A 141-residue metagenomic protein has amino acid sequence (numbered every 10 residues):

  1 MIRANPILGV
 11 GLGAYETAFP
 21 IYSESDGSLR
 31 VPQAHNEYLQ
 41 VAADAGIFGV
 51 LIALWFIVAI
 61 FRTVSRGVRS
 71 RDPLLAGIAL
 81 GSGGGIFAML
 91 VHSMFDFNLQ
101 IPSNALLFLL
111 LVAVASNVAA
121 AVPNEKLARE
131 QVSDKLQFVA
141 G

Functional and structural regions predicted by a protein language model:
M1-P32, Y38-V41, A45-I52: TM-adjacent membrane-interface loops and short helices in multi-pass inner/ER membrane proteins
N5, D26, V68-R71, V118: A general structural signal marking secondary-structure boundaries and capping sites
T17, A43, I52-L54, F61 (+1 more regions): Short, function-defining helix-loop hinge/capping sites that tune catalysis or transport
P32, N36, D72-A76, H92: Juxtamembrane/transmembrane-helix boundary motifs in multi-pass membrane proteins
Q40-A45, G77-L110, V114: Membrane helix-loop boundary segments at the extracytoplasmic
I47-L80: Hydrophobic transmembrane alpha-helices and their immediate junctions
W55-V68, V91-N98, V114-V118: Structural signature of transmembrane alpha-helix termini at the membrane-water interface
S70-A76, L111-G141: A juxtamembrane structural motif centered on a specific transmembrane helix
